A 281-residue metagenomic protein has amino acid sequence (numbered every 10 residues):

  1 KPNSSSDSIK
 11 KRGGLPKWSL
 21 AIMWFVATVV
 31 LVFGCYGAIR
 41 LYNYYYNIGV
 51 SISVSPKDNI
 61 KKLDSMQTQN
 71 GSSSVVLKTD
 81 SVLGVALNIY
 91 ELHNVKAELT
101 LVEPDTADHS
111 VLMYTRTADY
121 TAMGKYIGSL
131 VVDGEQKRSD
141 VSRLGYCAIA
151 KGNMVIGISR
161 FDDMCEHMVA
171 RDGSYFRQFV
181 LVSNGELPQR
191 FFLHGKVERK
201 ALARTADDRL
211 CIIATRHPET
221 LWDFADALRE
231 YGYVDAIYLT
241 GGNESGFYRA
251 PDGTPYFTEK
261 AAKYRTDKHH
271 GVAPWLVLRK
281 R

Functional and structural regions predicted by a protein language model:
K1-D140, I213: Zymogen propeptides
V85-L87, G152-N153, T205-C211: Beta-strand-turn-beta hairpins that frame and shape the catalytic cleft of phosphate-ester-processing enzymes
V85-L87, L144, R199, G271-W275: Short hydrophobic/aromatic beta-strand or adjacent loop that forms the aromatic wall/cage of a ligand/substrate-binding
A97-L99, G145-A150, L202, L276: Broad, structure-driven detector of short, well-ordered beta-strand segments within folded domains
T115-R116, T121-Q189: Active-site-adjacent helix-turn-beta-strand microarchitecture at beta-sheet edges that either contains or buttresses
G124-V141, F192-G195, R204, D208-D235 (+1 more regions): Conserved, well-ordered active-site substructure
G173-I213: Flexible, glycine-rich surface segments
